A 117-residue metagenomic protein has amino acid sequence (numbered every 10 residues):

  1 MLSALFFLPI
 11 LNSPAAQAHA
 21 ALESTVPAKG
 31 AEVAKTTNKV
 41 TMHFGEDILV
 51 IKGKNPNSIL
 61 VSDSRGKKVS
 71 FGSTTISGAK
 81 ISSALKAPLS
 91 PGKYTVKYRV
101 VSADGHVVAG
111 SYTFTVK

Functional and structural regions predicted by a protein language model:
L5-A15: C-terminal segment of classical bacterial N-terminal signal peptides
Q17-T36: N-terminal edge beta-strand
K35, K39, H106-K117: Extended, polar beta-sheet/loop recognition surfaces of beta-rich domains that mediate binding to diverse ligands
N38-V69: Short, surface-exposed alpha-helix to beta-strand junction/turn motifs within ectodomains of secreted and cell-envelope
V69-S77: Solvent-exposed serine/threonine-rich low-complexity stretches and specific carbohydrate-binding patches
S77-S83: Aromatic sugar-binding surface patches on proteins that engage polysaccharides or sugar-phosphate polymers
L85, S90-R99: A glycine-anchored, Pro-Gly-centered beta-turn/N-cap motif
